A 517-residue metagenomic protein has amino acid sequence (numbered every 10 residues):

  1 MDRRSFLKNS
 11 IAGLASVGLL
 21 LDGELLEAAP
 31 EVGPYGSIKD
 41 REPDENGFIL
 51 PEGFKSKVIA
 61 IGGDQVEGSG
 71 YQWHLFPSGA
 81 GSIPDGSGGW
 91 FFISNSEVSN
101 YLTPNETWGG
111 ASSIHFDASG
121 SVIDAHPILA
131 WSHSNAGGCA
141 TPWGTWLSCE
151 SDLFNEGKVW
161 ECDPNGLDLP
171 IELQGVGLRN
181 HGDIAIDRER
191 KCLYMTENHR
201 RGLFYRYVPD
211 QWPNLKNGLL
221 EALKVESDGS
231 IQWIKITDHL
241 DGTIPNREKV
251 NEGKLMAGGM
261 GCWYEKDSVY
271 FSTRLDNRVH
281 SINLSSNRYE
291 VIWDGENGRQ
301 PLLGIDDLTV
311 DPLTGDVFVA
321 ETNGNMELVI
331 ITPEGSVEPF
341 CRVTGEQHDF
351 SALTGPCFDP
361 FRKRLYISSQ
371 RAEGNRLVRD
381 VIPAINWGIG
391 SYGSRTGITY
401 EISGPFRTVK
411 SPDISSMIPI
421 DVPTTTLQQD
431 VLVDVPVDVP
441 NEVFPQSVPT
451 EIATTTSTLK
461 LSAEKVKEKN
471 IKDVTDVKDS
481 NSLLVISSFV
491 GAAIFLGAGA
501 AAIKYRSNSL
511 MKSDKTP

Functional and structural regions predicted by a protein language model:
F6-I418, V422, V435, V439: Sequence/structural signature of beta-propeller domains
M417-I418, L483, S509-M511: Short, aromatic- and cysteine-enriched interfacial helices/patches that mediate contacts at lipid membranes
P419-D479: C-terminal low-complexity, Ser/Thr- and acidic/Pro-rich disordered "stalk" regions positioned immediately N-terminal
N481-A492: Short, hydrophobic alpha-helical membrane anchors of single-pass surface/secreted proteins
I494-P517: C-terminal membrane-anchoring or membrane-association module
